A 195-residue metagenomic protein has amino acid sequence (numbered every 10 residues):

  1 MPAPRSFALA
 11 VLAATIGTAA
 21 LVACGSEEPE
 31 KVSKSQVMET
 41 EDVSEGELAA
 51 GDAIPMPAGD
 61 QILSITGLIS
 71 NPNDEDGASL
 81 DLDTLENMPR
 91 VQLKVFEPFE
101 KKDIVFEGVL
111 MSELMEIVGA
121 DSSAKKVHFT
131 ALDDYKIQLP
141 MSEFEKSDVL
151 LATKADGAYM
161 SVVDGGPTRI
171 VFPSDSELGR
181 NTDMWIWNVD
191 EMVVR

Functional and structural regions predicted by a protein language model:
M1-V11: Bacterial N-terminal signal peptides that target proteins for export
V11-T18: Hydrophobic helical h-region of N-terminal Sec-dependent signal peptides in bacterial secretory/periplasmic proteins
A20-A23: C-terminal motif of bacterial Sec signal peptides marking the signal peptidase cleavage site
G25-R195: N-terminal intrinsically disordered, low-complexity segments enriched in P/E/S/T
